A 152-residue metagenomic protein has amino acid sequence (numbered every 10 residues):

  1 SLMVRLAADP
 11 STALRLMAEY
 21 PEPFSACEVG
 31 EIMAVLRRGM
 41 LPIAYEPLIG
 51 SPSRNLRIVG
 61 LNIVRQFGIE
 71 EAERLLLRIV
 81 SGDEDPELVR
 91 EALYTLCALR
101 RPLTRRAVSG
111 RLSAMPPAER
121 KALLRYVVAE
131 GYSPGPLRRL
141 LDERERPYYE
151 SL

Functional and structural regions predicted by a protein language model:
S1-A8, R15-R38, E46-G50, N55-I69 (+5 more regions): Structural detector for internal amphipathic alpha-helices that build alpha-solenoid repeat scaffolds
P10, R38-P42, E73, R105: Core helices of alpha-solenoid repeat scaffolds
L16-M17, Y45, A107-L112, L137-E145: Alpha-helical repeat scaffolds
E73-R74, I79, R138-L140: Surface-exposed flexible segments
E84, R101-T104, P116: Helix-capping and short linker residues that terminate individual alpha-solenoid repeat units
